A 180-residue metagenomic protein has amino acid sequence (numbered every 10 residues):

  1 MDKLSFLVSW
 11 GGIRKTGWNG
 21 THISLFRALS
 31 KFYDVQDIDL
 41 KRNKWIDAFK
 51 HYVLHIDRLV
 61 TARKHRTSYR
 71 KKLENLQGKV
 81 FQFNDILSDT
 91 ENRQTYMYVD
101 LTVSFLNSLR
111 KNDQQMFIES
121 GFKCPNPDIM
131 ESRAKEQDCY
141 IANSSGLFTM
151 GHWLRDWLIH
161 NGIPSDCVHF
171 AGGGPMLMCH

Functional and structural regions predicted by a protein language model:
L7-V8, F32, D37-L87: Active-site donor-binding segments of glycosyltransferases and PAPS-dependent sulfotransferases
V8-H22, T61: A short, glycine/small-residue-rich beta-strand->loop->alpha-helix junction that serves as a flexible
S24-D34: A short, Lys/Arg-enriched amphipathic alpha-helix followed by its capping loop at the start of a domain
F81-N84, R133, T149-G151, G173: Replace "coordinates the UDP/GDP/TDP-sugar" with "coordinates nucleotide-activated sugar donors
I86-S88, W153-R155: Alpha-helix capping/helix-boundary segments
E91-K123: Active-site proximal beta-strand in glycosyltransferases
Q115-L147: Membrane-proximal helix-turn-helix segments that form the acceptor-binding/catalytic region of lipid-linked
L154, A171-C179: Short beta-strand->alpha-helix junction loop in the catalytic core of nucleotide-activated group-transfer enzymes
